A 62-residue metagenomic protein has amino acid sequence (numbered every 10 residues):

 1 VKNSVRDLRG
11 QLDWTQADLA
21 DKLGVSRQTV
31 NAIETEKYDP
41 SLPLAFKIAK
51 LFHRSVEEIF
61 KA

Functional and structural regions predicted by a protein language model:
N3-K22: Short basic helix-loop element that most often maps to the first helix and adjoining turn of HTH DNA-binding modules
D18, T29, E58: Residues in the helix-turn-helix
V25-Y38: Recognition helix of helix-turn-helix/homeodomain-like DNA-binding domains that insert into the DNA major groove
P43-E58: DNA major-groove recognition helix of helix-turn-helix/homeodomain DNA-binding modules
K61: Phosphate-coordinating loops and pocket residues in cytosolic domains that bind phosphorylated ligands
